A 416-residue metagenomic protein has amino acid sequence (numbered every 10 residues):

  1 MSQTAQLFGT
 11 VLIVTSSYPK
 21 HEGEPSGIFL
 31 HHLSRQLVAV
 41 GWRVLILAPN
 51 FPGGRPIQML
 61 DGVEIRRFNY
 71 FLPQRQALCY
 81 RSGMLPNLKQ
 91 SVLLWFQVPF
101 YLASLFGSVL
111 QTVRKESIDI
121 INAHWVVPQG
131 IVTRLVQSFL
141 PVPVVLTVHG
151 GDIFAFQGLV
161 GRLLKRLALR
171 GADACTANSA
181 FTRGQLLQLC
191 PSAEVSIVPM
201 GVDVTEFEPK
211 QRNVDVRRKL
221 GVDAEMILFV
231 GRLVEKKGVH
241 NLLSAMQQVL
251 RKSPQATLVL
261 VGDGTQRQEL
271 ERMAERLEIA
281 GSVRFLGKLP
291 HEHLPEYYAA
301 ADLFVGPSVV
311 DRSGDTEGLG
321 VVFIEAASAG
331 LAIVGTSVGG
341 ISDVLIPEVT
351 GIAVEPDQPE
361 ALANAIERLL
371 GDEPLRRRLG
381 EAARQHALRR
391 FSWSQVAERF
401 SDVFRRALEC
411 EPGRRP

Functional and structural regions predicted by a protein language model:
M1-N69, P412: N-terminal subdomain of nucleotide-sugar transferases
I28, E225-Q248, T265-E271, E360-A361 (+2 more regions): A conserved mid-protein helix/loop that constitutes part of the nucleotide-sugar donor-binding site
L45-A48, E64-R67, P143-L146, G161-Q211 (+2 more regions): Donor nucleotide-sugar binding/catalytic pocket of nucleotide-sugar-dependent glycosyltransferases
E271-E292: Nucleotide-activated donor-binding/catalytic signature segment of Leloir-type glycosyltransferases, i.e., the conserved
S282, A299-G314, L331: Acidic donor-binding loop of glycosyltransferase active sites
K288-L289, E296-A301: Short alpha-helical donor nucleotide-sugar binding micro-motif in glycosyltransferases
F323, S328, A332-G335, L345: Short hydrophobic beta-strand element within catalytic cores of glycosyltransferases and related nucleotide-activated
V344-E348, I352-P359, R368-P374: Conserved acidic donor-binding segment of nucleotide-sugar-dependent glycosyltransferases
